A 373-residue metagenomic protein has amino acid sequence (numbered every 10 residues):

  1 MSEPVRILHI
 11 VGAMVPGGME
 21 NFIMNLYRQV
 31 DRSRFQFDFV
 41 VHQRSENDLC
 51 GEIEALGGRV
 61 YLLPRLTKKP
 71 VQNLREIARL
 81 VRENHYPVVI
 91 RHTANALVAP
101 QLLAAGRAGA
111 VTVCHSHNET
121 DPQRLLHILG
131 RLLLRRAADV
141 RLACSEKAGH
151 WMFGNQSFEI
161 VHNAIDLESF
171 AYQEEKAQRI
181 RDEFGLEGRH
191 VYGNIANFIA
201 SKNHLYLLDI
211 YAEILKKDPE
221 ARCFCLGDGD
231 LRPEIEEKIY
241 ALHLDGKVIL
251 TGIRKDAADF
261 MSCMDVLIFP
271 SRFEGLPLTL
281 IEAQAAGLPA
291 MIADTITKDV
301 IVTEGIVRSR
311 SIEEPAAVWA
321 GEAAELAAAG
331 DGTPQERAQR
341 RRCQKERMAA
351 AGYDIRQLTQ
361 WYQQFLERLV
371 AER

Functional and structural regions predicted by a protein language model:
G17-N25, H190, N194-E213, D230-E236: A conserved mid-protein helix/loop that constitutes part of the nucleotide-sugar donor-binding site
G18, G332-R373: A charged, aromatic-enriched C-terminal amphipathic alpha-helix characteristic of glycosyltransferases across folds
E54, G106-R107, V113-A143, H150-F153: A conserved, positively charged/aromatic
R91-V98, S116: Short His-centered aromatic/hydrophobic patch
K147, A164: Carbohydrate-associated surface elements
A171-G185: A short helix/loop element that forms part of the nucleotide-sugar donor recognition site in Leloir-type
I253, R272: Aromatic "clamp/platform" in nucleotide-sugar-dependent glycosyltransferases that forms part of the donor/acceptor
D299-D331: Change "using UDP/GDP/dTDP sugars" to "using nucleotide sugars
